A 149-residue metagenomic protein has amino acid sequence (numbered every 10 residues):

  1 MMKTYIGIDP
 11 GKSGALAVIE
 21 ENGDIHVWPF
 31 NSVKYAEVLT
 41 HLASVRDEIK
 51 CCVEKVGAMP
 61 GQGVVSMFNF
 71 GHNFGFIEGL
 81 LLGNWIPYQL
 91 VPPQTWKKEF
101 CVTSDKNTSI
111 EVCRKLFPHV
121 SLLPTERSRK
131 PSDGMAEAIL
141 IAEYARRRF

Functional and structural regions predicted by a protein language model:
M1-F149: Phosphate- and other anionic-substrate recognition elements at nucleic-acid/protein interfaces
